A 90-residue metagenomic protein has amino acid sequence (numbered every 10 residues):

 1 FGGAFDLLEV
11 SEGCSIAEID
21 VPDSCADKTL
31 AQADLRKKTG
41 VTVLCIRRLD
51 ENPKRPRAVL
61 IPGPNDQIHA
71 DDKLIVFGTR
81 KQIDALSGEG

Functional and structural regions predicted by a protein language model:
F1-D27: Flexible, Lys/Arg-rich cytosolic regulatory linkers and terminal tails that connect or flank
D27-G90: Cytosolic Rossmann-like ligand/nucleotide-binding regulatory domains
